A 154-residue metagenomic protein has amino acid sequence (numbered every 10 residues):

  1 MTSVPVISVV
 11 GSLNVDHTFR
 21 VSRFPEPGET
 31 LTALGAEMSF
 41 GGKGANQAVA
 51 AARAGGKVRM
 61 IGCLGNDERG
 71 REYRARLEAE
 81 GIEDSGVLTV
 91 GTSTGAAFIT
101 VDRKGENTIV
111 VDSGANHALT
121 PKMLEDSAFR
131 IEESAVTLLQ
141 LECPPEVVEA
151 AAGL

Functional and structural regions predicted by a protein language model:
M1-C63, E68-E72: Glycine-rich phosphate/adenosyl-contacting loop at the front of the ribokinase-like
M1-L13, R59, C63, R71-T89 (+1 more regions): Ribokinase/PfkB-type carbohydrate-kinase core domain
T92-G95: Short acidic/glycine-enriched loop/turn segments that link adjacent beta-strands
